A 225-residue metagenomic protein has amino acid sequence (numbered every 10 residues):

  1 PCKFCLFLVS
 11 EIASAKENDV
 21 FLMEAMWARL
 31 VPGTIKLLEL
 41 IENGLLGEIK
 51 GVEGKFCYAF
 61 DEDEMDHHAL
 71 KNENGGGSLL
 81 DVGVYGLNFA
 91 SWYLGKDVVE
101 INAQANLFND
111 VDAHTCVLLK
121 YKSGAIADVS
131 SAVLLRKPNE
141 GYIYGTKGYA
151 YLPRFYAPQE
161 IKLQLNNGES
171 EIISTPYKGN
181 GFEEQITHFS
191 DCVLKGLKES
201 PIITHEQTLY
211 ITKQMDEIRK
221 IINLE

Functional and structural regions predicted by a protein language model:
P1-R29: Beta-strand-loop-alpha-helix segment that lines the small-molecule cofactor/substrate pocket of alpha/beta enzymes
C2, K122, H188-E225: C-terminal helix-rich "cap/oligomerization" subdomain common to oxidoreductases
L8, G33-T34, G86-L87, P158-E160 (+2 more regions): A general structural signal for well-ordered alpha-helical segments in protein cores
S10, P32, K36, L70 (+5 more regions): Alpha-helical elements of Rossmann-like donor-binding domains used by nucleotide-donor carbohydrate transfer enzymes
A28-I101: Predominantly a Rossmann-like dinucleotide-binding segment in NAD(P)-dependent oxidoreductases
N88-E160, P176, T187-K195: Contiguous beta-strand/loop segments that form the cofactor/metal-binding neighborhood of enzyme cores
T175-T187, I203: Active-site loop of classical SDR/Rossmann-like NAD(P)-dependent oxidoreductases, centered on the catalytic Tyr-X3-Lys
